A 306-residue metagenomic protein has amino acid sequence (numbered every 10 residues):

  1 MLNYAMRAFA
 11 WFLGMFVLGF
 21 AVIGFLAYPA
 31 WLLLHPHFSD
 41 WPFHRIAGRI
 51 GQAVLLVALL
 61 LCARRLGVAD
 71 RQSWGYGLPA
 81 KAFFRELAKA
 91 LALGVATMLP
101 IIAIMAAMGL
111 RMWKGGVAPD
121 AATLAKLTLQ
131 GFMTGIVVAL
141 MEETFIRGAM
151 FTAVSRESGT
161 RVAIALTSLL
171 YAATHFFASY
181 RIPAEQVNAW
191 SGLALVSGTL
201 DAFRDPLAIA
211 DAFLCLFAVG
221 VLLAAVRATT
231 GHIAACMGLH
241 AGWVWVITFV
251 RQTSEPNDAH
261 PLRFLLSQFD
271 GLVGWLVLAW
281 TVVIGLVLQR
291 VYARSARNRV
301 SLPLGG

Functional and structural regions predicted by a protein language model:
M1-A5, Y76-A80, A118-K126, S155-S158 (+1 more regions): Helix-boundary and loop/linker segments of multi-pass membrane transporters
M1-L91, V95, L99-I102, A106-R111 (+7 more regions): N-terminal, membrane-interfacial amphipathic/helix-forming hydrophobic leader that caps and precedes the first
L87, L91, V95, F132 (+8 more regions): Residue-level signature of the transmembrane alpha-helical core of multi-pass small-molecule transporters
I101, R147-F151, G220-A224: Interfacial helix-capping/hinge residues at the ends of transmembrane alpha-helices
R111-F145, M150: Hydrophobic alpha-helical segments and helix pairs
K126-M141, G198-V219, G271-V283: Hydrophobic alpha-helical transmembrane segments
M141-A173, F177-W190, A228-H232: Membrane-interface helix/loop boundary segments of multi-pass membrane proteins
I182-R204: Charged, glycine/proline-rich intrinsically disordered loops and linkers
